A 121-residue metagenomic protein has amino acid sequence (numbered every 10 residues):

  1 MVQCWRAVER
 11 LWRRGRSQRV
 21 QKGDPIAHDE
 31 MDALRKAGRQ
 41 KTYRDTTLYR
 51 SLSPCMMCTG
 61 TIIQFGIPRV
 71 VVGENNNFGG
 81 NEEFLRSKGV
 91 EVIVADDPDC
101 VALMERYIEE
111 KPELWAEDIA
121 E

Functional and structural regions predicted by a protein language model:
M1-R13: Short beta-strand scaffold segments in enzyme catalytic cores
G15-E105: Zn2+-dependent cytidine deaminase-like catalytic core
A102-E121: Secretory/periplasmic and organellar redox-cofactor proteins
